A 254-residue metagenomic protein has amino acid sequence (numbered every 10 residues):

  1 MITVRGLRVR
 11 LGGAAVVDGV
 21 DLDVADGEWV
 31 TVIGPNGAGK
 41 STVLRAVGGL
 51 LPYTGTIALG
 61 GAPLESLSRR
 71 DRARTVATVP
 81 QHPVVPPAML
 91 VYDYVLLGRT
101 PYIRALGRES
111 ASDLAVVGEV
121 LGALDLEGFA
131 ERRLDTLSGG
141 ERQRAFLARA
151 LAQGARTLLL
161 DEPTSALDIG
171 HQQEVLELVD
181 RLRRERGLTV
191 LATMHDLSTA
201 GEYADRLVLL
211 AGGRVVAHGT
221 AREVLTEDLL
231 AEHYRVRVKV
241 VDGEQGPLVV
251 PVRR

Functional and structural regions predicted by a protein language model:
I2, V17-G19: Conserved structural motif at the start of ABC-family nucleotide-binding domains
G48: Helix-to-loop junction immediately C-terminal to a conserved catalytic motif
G55-P63, R72: Conserved ABC transporter NBD signature motif
A111-F129: Conserved ABC ATPase "signature" region
R133-L137, E141: Conserved ABC ATPase signature
L158-E162: Catalytic Walker B motif of ABC-type/P-loop ATPase nucleotide-binding domains
A231-R254: ABC ATPase nucleotide-binding domains
